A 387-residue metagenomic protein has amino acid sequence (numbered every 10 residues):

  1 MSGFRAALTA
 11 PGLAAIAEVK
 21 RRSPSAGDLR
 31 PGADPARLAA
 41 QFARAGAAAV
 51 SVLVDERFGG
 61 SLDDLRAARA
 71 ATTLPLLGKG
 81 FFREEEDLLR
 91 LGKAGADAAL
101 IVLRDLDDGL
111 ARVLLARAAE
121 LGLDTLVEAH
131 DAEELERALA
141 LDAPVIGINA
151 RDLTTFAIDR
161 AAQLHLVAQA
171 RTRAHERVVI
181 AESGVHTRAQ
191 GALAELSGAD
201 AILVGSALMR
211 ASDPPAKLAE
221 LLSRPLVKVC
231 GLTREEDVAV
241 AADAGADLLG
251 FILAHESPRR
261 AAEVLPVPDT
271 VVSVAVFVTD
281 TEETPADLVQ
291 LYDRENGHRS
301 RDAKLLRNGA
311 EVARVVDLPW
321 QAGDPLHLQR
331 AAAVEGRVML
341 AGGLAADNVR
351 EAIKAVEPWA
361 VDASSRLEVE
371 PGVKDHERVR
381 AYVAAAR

Functional and structural regions predicted by a protein language model:
M1-L76, R83-E86, R117-V145, L153-A181 (+2 more regions): Conserved N-terminal beta1-alpha1 strand-loop-helix module at the mouth
D87-D105, A111-R112, R117: A short alpha/beta connector and helix-capping loop motif
I101-D107, G250, H255: Gly/Pro- and small hydrophobic-enriched strand-loop and loop-to-helix capping segments that sit at the rims
N149: Active-site segment flanking the S-adenosylmethionine/decSAM binding pocket in AdoMet-dependent transferases
